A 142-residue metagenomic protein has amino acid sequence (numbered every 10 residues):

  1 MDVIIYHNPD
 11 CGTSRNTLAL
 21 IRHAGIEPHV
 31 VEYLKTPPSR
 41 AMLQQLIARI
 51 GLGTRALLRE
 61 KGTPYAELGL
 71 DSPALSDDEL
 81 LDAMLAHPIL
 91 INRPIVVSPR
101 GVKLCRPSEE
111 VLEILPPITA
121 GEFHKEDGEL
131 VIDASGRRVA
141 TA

Functional and structural regions predicted by a protein language model:
M1-D2, L85-N92, V97-A142: Non-globular targeting/processing and membrane-anchoring segments
V3-P9, T13-A74: Structural alpha/beta surface segment adjacent to cysteine/selenocysteine redox centers across thiol/disulfide enzymes
L75-E79: Glycine-rich, highly charged phosphate/nucleotide-binding loops
